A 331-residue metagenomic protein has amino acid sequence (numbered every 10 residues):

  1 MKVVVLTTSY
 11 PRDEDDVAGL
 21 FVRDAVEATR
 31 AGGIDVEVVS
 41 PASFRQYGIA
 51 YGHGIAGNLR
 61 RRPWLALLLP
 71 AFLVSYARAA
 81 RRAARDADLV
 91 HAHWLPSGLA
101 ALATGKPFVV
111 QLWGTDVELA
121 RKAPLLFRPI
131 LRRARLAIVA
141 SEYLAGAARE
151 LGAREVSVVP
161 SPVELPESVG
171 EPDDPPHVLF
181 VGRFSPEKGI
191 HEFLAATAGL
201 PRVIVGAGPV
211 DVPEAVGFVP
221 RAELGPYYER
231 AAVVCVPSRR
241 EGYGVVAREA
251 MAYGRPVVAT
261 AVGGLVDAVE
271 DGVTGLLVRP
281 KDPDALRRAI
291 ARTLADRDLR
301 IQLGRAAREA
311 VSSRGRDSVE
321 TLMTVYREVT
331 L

Functional and structural regions predicted by a protein language model:
M1-R45, R316: N-terminal subdomain of nucleotide-sugar transferases
V4, I138, V163, G170-K188 (+1 more regions): Conserved donor-binding/catalytic core segment of Leloir-type glycosyltransferases
S40, V110-W113, V117, F127-S168 (+1 more regions): Donor nucleotide-sugar binding/catalytic pocket of nucleotide-sugar-dependent glycosyltransferases
L131, V219, P226-A231: Short alpha-helical donor nucleotide-sugar binding micro-motif in glycosyltransferases
R239: Aromatic "clamp/platform" in nucleotide-sugar-dependent glycosyltransferases that forms part of the donor/acceptor
P256-A259, V269: Short hydrophobic beta-strand element within catalytic cores of glycosyltransferases and related nucleotide-activated
D271-G272, L276-P283, R292-D298: Conserved acidic donor-binding segment of nucleotide-sugar-dependent glycosyltransferases
D298-R327: A charged, aromatic-enriched C-terminal amphipathic alpha-helix characteristic of glycosyltransferases across folds
